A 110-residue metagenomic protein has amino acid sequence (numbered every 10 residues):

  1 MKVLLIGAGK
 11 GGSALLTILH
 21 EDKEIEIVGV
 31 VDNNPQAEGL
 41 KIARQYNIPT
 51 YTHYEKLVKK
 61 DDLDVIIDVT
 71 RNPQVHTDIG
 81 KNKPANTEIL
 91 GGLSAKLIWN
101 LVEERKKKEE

Functional and structural regions predicted by a protein language model:
M1-T17: Glycine-rich adenosine-cofactor-binding loop
K2, E26-G29, D62-I66: Short active-site oxyanion
T17-E21, K81: Short, well-ordered alpha-helices that flank and scaffold nucleotide-derived cofactor binding pockets
D22-Y46: NAD(P)-binding Rossmann-fold cofactor-contacting core
G39, P73-E110: Rossmann-fold NAD(P)-binding glycine/threonine-rich loop
P49-K56, L90: Short acidic-hydrophobic, aromatic-tinged amphipathic segments that line or gate anion-handling sites
K56-H76: Rossmann-like NAD(P)-binding element
